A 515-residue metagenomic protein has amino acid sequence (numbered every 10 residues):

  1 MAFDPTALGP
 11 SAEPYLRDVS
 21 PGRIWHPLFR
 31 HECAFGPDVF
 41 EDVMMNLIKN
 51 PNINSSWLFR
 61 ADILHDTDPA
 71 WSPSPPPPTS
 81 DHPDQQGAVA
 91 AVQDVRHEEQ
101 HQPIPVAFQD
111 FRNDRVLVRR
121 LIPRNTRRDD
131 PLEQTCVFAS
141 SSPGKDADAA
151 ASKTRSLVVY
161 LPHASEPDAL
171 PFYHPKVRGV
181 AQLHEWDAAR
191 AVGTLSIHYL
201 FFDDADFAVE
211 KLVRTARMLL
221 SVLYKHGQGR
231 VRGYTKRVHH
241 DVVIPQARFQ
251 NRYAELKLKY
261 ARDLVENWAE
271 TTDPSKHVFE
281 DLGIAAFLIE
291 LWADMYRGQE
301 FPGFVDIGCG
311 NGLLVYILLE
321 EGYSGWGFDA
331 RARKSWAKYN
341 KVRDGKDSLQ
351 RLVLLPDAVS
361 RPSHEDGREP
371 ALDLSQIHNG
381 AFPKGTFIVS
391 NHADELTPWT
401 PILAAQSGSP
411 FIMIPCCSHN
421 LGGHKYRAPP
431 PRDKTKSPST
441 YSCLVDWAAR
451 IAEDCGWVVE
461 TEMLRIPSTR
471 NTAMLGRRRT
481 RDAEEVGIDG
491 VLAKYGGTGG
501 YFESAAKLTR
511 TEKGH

Functional and structural regions predicted by a protein language model:
M1-Y296, T472, R477-H515: Intrinsically disordered, low-complexity glycine/charged-rich regulatory or linker segments that flank or connect
W186, G308-N311, A332, H392: Short, flexible loop/turn elements at secondary-structure junctions
E270-T271, F287, F304, L313-L314 (+1 more regions): Short, hydrophobic/aromatic alpha-helical segments in well-folded domains
D273, I307, V389: Glycine- and other small-residue-rich loops at beta-strand/loop junctions that grip anionic moieties
H277-L282, G308-L314, L319: Domain-scale recognition of functional cores that engage charged ligands
L291-Q299, L374-I377: Alpha-helix termini
Q299-G310: Conserved class I S-adenosyl-L-methionine
G303, V315-H515: Domain-level detector for long C-terminal conserved domains
